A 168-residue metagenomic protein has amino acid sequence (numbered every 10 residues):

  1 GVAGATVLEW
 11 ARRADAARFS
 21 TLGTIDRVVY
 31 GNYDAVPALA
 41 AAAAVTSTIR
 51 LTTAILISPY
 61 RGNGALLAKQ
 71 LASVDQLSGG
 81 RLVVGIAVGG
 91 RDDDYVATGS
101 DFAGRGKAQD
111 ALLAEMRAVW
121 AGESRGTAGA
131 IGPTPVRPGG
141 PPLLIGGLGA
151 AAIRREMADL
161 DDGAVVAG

Functional and structural regions predicted by a protein language model:
G1, L22-T24, L51-A54, L82-I86 (+2 more regions): Hydrophobic faces of well-ordered beta-strands that scaffold small-molecule active sites in alpha/beta enzyme cores
G1-R50, P141: N-terminal beta1-alpha1-beta2 module of alpha/beta enzyme domains
G4, N32-Y33, Y60-G64, A151: Loop/helix-junction capping segments adjacent to catalytic residues or to phosphate/diphosphate-binding pockets
L8, N63-L160: Internal, glycine-rich beta/alpha segment that forms the wall or movable "lid" of small-molecule/cofactor binding
R18, V45-T48, S78, A158-A164: Glycine-enriched alpha-helix->loop->beta-strand junction motifs that scaffold or abut catalytic
G23-I25, I55-I57, T98, P138-G139: A short, structure-level motif marking secondary-structure boundaries and short turns
V28, P59, G90-D92: Feature marks short, surface-exposed loop/turn motifs that line or immediately flank catalytic pockets and channel
R50-N63: Structural motif corresponding to the early beta-alpha repeats
